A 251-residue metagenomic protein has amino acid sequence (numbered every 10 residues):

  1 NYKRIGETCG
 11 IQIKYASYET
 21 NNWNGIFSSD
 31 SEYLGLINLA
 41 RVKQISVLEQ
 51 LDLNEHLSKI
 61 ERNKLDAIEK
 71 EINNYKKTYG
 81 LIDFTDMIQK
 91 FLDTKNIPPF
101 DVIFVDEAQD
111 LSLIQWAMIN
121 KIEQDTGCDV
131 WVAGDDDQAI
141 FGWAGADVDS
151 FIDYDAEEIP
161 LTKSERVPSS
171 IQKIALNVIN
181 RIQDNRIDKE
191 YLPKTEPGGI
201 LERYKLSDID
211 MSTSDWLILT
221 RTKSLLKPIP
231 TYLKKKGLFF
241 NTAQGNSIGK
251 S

Functional and structural regions predicted by a protein language model:
N1, Q109-P197, L217-K235, N241-K250: Conserved helicase motor core of SF1/SF2 NTP-dependent helicases
N1-G35, K234-K236, T242-I248: Conserved P-loop NTPase-based nucleic-acid remodeling module centered on helicase motor cores
S17-F104, L113-M118, G142: Accessory N-terminal region flanking or inserted into the helicase ATPase core in nucleic-acid motor proteins
I82-T85, E165, S169, E202-R203: An alpha-helix initiation/capping motif
I97-P98, M211, P230: Short loop/helix-cap segments at secondary-structure boundaries that form the rim of catalytic
D101-I103, V130, D210-I218: Generic beta-sheet signal
G198-S214: Conserved interdomain hinge at the start of the Helicase C-terminal
